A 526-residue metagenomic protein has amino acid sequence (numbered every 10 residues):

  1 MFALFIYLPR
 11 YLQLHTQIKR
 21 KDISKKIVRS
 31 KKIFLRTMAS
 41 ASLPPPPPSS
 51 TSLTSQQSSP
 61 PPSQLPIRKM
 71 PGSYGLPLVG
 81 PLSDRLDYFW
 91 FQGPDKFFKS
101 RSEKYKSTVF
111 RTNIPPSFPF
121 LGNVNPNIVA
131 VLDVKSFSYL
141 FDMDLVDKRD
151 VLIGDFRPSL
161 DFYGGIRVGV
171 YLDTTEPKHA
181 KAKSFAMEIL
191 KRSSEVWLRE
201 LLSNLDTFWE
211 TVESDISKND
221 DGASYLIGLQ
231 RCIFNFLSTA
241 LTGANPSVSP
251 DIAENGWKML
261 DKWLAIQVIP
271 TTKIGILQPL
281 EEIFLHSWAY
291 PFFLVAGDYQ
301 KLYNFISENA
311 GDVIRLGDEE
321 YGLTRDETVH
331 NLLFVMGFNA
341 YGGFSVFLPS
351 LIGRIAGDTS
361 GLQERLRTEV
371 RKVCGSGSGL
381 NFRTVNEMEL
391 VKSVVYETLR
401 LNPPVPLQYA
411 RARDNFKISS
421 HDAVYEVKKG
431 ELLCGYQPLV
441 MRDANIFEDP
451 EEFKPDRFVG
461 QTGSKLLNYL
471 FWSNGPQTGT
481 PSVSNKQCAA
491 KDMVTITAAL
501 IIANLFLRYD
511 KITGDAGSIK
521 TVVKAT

Functional and structural regions predicted by a protein language model:
M1-T16, A39-P48: N-terminal chloroplast transit peptides
F34-L35, A39-Y163: N-terminal membrane-proximal hinge/A-helix region immediately C-terminal to the signal-anchor transmembrane segment
P61-K69, Y74, T112-P115, K148-L205 (+1 more regions): Cytochrome P450
L86-K99, E103, F110, R371-Y425 (+1 more regions): Conserved cytochrome P450 K-helix E-x-x-R motif and the immediately C-terminal K′/meander segment
G154-D155, S194-L348: Cytochrome P450 heme-thiolate monooxygenase catalytic core
G343-R367, D492-L507: Cytochrome P450 catalytic-core helices
G435-L467, W472: Conserved cytochrome P450 K-helix/beta-meander segment immediately N-terminal to the heme-binding cysteine loop
F458-R508: Cytochrome P450 heme-thiolate "Cys pocket" and heme-binding signature region
